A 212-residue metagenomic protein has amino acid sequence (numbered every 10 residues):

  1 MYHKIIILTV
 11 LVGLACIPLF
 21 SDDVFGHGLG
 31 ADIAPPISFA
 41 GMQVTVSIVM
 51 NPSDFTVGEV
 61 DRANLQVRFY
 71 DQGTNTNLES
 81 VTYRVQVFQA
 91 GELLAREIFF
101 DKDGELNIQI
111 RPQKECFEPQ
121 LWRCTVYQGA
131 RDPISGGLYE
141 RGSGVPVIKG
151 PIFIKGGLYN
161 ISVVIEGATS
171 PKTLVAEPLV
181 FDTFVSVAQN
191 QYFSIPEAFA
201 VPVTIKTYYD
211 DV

Functional and structural regions predicted by a protein language model:
M1-G28, V67, V212: Secretory targeting signatures
D23-V212: N-terminal soluble domains immediately following signal/targeting peptides that reside in extracytoplasmic
